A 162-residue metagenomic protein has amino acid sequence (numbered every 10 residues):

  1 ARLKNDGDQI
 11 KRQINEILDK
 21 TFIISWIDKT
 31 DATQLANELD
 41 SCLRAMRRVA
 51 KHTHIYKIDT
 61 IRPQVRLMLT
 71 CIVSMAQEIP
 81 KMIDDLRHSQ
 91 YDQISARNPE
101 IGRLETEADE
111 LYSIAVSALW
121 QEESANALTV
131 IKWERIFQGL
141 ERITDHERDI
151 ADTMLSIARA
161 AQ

Functional and structural regions predicted by a protein language model:
A1-Q162: Cytosolic, long alpha-helical scaffolding segments
